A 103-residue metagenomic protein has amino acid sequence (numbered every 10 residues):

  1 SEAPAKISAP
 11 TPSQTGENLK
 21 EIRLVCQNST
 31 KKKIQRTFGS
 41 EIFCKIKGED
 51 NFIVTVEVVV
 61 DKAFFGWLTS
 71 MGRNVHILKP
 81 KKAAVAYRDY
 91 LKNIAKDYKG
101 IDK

Functional and structural regions predicted by a protein language model:
S1-K6: Flexible linker/loop signature enriched in Pro/Ser/Thr and Pro/Gly
S8-K103: Polybasic (Lys/Arg-rich)
